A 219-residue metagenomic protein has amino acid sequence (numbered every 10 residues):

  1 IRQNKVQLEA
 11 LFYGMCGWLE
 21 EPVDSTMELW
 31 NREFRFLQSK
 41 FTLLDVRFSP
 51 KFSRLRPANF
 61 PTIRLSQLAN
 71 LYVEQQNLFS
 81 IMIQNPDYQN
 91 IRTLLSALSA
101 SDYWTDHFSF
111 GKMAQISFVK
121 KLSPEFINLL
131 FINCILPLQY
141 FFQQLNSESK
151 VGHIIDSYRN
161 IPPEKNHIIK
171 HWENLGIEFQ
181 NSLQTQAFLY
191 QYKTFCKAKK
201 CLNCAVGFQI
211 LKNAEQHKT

Functional and structural regions predicted by a protein language model:
I1-T185: Hydrophobic, aromatic-lined core segments that form the binding pocket/scaffold for planar heteroaromatic ligands
N174-T219: Acidic, carboxylate-rich catalytic segments that either coordinate divalent cations
